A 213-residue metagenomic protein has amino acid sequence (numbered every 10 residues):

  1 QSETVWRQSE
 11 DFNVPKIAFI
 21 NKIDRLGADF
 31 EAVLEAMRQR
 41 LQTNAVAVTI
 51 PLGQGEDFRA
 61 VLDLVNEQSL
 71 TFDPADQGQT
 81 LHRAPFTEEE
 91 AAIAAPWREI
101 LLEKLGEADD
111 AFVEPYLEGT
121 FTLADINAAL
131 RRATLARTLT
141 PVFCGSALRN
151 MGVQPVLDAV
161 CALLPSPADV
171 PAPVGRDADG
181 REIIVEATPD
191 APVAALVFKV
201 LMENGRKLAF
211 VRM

Functional and structural regions predicted by a protein language model:
Q1-M213: Structural and coupling elements of P-loop NTPases
